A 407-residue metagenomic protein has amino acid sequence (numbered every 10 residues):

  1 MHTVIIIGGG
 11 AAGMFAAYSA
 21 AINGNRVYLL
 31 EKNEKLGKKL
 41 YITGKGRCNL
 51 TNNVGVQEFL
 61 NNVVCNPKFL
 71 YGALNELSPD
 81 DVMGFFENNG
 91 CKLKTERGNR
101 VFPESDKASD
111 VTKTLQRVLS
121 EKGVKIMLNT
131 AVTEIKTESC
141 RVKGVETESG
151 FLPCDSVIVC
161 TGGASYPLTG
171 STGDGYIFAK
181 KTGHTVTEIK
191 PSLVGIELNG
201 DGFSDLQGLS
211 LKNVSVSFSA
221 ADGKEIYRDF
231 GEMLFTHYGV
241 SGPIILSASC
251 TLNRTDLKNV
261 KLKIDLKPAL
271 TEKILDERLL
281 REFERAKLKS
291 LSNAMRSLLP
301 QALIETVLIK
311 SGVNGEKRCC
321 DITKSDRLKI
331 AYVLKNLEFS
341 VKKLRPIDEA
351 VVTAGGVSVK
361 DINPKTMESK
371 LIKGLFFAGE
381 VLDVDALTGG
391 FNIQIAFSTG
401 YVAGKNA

Functional and structural regions predicted by a protein language model:
H2-L29, A403-A407: N-terminal Rossmann-like FAD-binding beta1-loop-alpha1 element of flavoenzymes
I5-I7, L30, V132, V145 (+5 more regions): Short hydrophobic core segments
A21-K45: Glycine-rich FAD pyrophosphate-binding loop
E34-L36, Y41-I42, L50, V56-Q57 (+2 more regions): An anion/pyrophosphate-binding glycine-rich loop and adjacent beta-alpha core in soluble alpha-beta enzymes
R47-T95: Glycine-rich active-site loop/strand segments that organize a redox cofactor
E76-S156, I304: Feature captures the FAD/FMN-dependent oxidoreductase FAD-binding
M127-L128, E134, E305-D385: A glycine-rich dinucleotide-binding beta-alpha-beta segment and adjacent secondary-structure elements that constitute
S156-G202: Glycine-rich loop(s) and the adjacent beta-strand/alpha-helix scaffold that form part
